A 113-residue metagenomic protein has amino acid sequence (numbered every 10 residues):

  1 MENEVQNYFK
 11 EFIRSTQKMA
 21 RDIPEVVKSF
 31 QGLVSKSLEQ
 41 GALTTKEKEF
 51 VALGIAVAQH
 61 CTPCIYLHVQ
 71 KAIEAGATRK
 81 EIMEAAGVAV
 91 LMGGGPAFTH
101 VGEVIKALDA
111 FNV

Functional and structural regions predicted by a protein language model:
M1-E47, T99-V113: Acidic, glycine/proline-rich low-complexity segments that act as flexible tails and inter-domain linkers
F30, V34, F50-V57, A85-M92: Short alpha-helical scaffolding segments that buttress acidic/His motifs in well-ordered protein cores
Q31, A52, Y66, Q70 (+1 more regions): Predominant activation on well-ordered alpha-helical scaffold segments within soluble catalytic domains
T45-F50, R79-A85: Alpha-helical scaffolds flanking conserved acidic
C61-C64: Short cysteine clusters
L67-R79: Iron-sulfur (Fe-S) cluster-binding segments and ferredoxin-like electron-carrier domains, especially [2Fe-2S]
M83-A107: C-terminal structural segments of small proteins and small subunits
